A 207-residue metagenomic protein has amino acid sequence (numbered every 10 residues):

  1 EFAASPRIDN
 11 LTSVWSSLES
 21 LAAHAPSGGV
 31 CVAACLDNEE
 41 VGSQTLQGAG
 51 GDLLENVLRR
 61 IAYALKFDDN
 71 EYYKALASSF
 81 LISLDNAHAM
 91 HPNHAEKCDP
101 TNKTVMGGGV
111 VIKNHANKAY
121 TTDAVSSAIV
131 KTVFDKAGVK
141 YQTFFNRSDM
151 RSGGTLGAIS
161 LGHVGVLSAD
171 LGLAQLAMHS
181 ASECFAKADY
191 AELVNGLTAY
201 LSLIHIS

Functional and structural regions predicted by a protein language model:
A4-G42, N56, G196: Alpha-helical metal-binding/catalytic segments enriched in His/Glu/Asp
D9-S16, L54, S126, L167 (+2 more regions): Catalytic-loop motifs flanking and including active-site residues across diverse enzymes
S27-A33, F67-S78, A137-S148: Flexible, glycine/charged-enriched surface loops at secondary-structure junctions
L36-Q47, S148-G157: Beta-rich nucleic-acid/ligand-interaction surfaces
T45-Q47, Y73, S78-D99: Conserved ATP-utilizing enzyme core subdomain
D52-L81: A glycine-rich helix N-cap at a beta->alpha junction
A87-S182: Active-site-adjacent substrate-binding region of metalloamidase/peptidase-like peptide-processing proteins
I204-S207: Conserved small/polar residues in nucleotide/adenosyl-binding loops
